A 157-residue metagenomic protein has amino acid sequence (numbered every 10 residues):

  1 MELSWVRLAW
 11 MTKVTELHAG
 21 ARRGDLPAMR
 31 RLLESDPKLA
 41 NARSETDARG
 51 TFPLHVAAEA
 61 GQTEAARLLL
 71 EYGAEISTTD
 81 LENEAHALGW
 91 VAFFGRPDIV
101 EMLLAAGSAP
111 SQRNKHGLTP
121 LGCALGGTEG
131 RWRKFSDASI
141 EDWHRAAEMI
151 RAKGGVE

Functional and structural regions predicted by a protein language model:
E2-E16, A106, L125-E157: Ankyrin-repeat-protein effector appendages
L3-R49: N-terminal segments that cap or nucleate solenoid repeat domains
M11-L17, R43-P53, T79-H86, R113-G126: Ankyrin-repeat boundary/"N-cap" motif
A19-G24, V56-Q62, W90-R96, C123-K134: Ankyrin repeat A-helix N-terminal signature
A28, E64-A65, D98-I99, W132 (+1 more regions): Conserved ankyrin/ankyrin-like repeat signature
M29-L32, L54-A57, A66-L69, L88-V91 (+1 more regions): Hydrophobic packing within well-folded, soluble alpha/beta domains
L33-L39, R67-E75, E101-A109, M149-V156: Ankyrin repeat domain, specifically the short helix-to-loop turn at the C-terminus of the second helix of each repeat
E75-I99, A105: A generic tandem-repeat structural signature
